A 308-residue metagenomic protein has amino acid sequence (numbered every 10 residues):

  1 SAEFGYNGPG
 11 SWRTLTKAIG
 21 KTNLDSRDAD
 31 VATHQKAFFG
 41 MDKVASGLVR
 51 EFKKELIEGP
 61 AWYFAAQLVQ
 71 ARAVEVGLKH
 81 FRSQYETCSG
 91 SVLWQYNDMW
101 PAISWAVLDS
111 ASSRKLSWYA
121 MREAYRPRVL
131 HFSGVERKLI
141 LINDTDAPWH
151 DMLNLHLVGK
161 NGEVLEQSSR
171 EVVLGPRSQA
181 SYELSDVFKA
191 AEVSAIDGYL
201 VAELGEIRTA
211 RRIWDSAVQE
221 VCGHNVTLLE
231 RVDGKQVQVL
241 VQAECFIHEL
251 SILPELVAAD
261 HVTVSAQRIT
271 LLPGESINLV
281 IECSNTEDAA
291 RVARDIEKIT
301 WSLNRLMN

Functional and structural regions predicted by a protein language model:
S1-D28, K43, V262-V264, I269 (+3 more regions): C-terminal extensions
S1-W149: Substrate-binding clefts and catalytic carboxylate motifs of secreted carbohydrate-active enzymes
S89-Q95, S251, V280, T300-W301: Conserved active-site loop/cleft motifs that coordinate metal ions or position small ligands
S117-A120, A124-G134, I207-K235: Long, low-complexity ectodomains and other extracytoplasmic segments of secretory-pathway proteins
R137-V173, A180-L184, I196-E203, V239-Q242 (+1 more regions): Beta-strand-rich binding/interaction modules
L153-S194, D260-D288: Intrinsically disordered, low-complexity Pro/Gly/Ser/Thr-rich segments with frequent PxxP/GP/PP motifs and embedded
S181, D186-N225, E282-N308: Terminal connector regions
C222-P273, I277-E282: C-terminal accessory/binding modules appended to enzymatic or scaffolding proteins
